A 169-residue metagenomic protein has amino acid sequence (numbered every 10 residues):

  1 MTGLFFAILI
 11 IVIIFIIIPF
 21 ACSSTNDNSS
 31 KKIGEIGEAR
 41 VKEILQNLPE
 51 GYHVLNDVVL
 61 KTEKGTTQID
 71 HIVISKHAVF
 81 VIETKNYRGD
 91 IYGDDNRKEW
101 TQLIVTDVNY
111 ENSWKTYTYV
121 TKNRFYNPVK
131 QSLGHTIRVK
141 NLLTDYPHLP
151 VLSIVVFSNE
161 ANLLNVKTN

Functional and structural regions predicted by a protein language model:
M1-I69, V73-N169: Intrinsically disordered, low-complexity Ser/Thr/Pro/Gly-rich regulatory segments
